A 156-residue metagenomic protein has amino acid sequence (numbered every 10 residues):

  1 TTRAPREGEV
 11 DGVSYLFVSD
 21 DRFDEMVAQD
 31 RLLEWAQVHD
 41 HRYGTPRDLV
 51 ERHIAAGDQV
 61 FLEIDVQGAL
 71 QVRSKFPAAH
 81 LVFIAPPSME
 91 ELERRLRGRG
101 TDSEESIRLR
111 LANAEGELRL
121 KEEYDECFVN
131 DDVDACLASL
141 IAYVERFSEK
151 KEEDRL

Functional and structural regions predicted by a protein language model:
T2-P5, V66-G68, P86-E91, V133-A135: Conserved nucleotide-binding/hydrolysis micro-motifs of P-loop NTPases
R3-V60, Q67: ATP-dependent small-molecule kinase phosphotransfer cores that center on conserved nucleotide phosphate-binding segments
A4-V10, E91-R94, G100: A short acidic, helix-capping loop that chelates divalent metal ions and anchors anionic groups
G8, R52-A55, R73-P77, R119-K121: Conserved catalytic network of the ASCE P-loop NTPase/AAA+ motor domain
F23, F61, L92, A114 (+1 more regions): Residue-level signature of catalytic and energy-coupling elements of molecular machines, predominantly ATP/GTP-dependent
V60-D65, S74-G98: Conserved phosphate-donor/acceptor-positioning beta-strand/loop module used by diverse small-molecule
A78, R94, G98-D102, G116-L156: NTP-dependent small-molecule kinase module
E104-N113: Glycine-rich S-adenosyl-L-methionine
